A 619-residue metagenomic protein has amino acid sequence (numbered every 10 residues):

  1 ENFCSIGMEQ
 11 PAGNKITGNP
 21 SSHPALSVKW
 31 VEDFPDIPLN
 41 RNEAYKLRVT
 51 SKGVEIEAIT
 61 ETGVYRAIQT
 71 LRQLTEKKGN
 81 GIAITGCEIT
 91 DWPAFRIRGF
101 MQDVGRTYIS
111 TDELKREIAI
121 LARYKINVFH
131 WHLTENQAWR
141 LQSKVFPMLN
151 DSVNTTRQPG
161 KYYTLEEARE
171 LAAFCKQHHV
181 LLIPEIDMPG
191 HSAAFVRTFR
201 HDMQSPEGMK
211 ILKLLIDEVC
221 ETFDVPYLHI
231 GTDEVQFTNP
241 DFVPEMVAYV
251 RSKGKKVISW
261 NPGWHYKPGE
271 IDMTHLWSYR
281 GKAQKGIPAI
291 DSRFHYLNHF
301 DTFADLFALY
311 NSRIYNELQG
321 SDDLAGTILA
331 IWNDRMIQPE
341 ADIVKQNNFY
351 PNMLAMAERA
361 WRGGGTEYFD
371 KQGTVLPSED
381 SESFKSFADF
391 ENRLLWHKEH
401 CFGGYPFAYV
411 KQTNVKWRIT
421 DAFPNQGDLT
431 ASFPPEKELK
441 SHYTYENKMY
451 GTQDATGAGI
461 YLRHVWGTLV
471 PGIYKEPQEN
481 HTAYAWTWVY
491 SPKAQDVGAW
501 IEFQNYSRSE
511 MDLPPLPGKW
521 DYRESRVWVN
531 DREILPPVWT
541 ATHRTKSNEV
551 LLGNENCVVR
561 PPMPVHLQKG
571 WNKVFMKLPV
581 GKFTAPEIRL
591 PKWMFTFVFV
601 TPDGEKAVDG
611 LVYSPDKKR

Functional and structural regions predicted by a protein language model:
E1-A94, A360-G364: Contiguous, structured surface segment used for ligand recognition
A94-K253, V257: Substrate-binding cleft of carbohydrate-active enzyme catalytic domains
S278-N414: Flexible, acidic glycine-rich loops studded with aromatic residues
A388-Q478, R508, K573, K577-R619: Accessory carbohydrate-binding/adhesion or oligomerization-edge regions at the termini of glycan-active proteins
P477-Y490, V559-P561: Short beta-strands within extracellular/lumenal beta-sheet-rich domains
A485-G498, P564-K569: Extracellular and analogous surface-interaction loops
K493-P517: A short beta-strand element within beta-rich, extracytoplasmic domains of secreted/secretory-pathway proteins
D512-P514, G518-F595: Beta-strand-rich ligand-recognition modules
